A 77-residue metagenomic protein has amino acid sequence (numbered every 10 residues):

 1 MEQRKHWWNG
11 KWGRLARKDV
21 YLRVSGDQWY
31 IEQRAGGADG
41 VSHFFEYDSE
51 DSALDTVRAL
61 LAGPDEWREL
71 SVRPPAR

Functional and structural regions predicted by a protein language model:
M1-Y30: Short N-terminal "domain-start" leader segments that mark the transition from disordered tails or signal peptides into
Q3, R17, A62-R77: Short, mixed-charge low-complexity intrinsically disordered segments
R4, Y21, R34, D48 (+1 more regions): Intrinsically disordered, low-complexity regions of eukaryotic proteins
R17, Y30, F44-D48, P64: Intrinsically disordered, low-complexity regulatory regions of eukaryotic regulatory proteins
Y21-V24, E32-R34, V57-A62: Short beta-strand segments and strand-loop junctions that repeat across beta-rich extracellular domains
A35-S52: A short, exposed loop/beta-hairpin motif centered on an aromatic-Gly-Thr core
Y47, D51-S71: Short, compact, well-ordered microdomains
